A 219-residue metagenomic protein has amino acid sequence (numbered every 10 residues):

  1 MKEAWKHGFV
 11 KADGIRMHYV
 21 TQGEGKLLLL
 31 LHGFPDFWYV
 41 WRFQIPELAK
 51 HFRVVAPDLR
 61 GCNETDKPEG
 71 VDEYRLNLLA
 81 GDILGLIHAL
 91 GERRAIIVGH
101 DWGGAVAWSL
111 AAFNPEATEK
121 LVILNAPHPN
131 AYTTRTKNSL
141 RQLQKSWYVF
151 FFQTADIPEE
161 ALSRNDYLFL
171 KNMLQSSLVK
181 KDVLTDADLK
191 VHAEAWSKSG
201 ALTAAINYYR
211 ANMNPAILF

Functional and structural regions predicted by a protein language model:
M1-K6, R16-M17, E24-L27, V55 (+2 more regions): Flexible "cap/lid" subdomain of the alpha/beta-hydrolase fold that forms the substrate-access gate
G25, G33-D36: Active-site glycine-rich loops that stabilize anionic/oxyanionic intermediates across multiple enzyme folds
L30-G33, A56: Structural cue for short, hydrophobic secondary-structure segments
P35, K50, P115-E116: Proline-centered flexible-loop/turn and helix-kink motifs
P35-F43, V54: Serine-hydrolase catalytic-loop signature spanning alpha/beta hydrolases and amidase-signature enzymes
Q44-F52, A89: A short, Lys/Arg-enriched amphipathic alpha-helix followed by its capping loop at the start of a domain
